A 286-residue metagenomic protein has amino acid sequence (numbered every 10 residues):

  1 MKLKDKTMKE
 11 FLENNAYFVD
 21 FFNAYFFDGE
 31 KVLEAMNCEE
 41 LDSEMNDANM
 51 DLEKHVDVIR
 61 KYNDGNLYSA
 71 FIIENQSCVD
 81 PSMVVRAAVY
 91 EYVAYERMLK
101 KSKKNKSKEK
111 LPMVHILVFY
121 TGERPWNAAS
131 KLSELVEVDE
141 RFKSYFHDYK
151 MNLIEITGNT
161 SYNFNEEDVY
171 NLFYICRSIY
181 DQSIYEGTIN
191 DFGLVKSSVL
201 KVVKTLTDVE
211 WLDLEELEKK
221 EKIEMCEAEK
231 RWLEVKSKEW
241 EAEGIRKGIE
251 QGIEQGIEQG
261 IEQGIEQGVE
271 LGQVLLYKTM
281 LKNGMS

Functional and structural regions predicted by a protein language model:
M1-N163: Accessory alpha/beta interaction modules
D5, N15-V19, A129, E166-V169 (+3 more regions): Alpha-helix initiation and N-capping motif
N63, L67-S77, R177-S286: Short, charged alpha-helical interaction segments and adjacent helix-coil junctions
D80, Y162-Y170, I189-S197: Structural motif
A128-E134, F164-Y174, C226-R231, V235-K238: Secondary-structure junction/capping motif
L153-T157, S161-I184: Coupling/switch segment of ABC-type P-loop NTPase heads
